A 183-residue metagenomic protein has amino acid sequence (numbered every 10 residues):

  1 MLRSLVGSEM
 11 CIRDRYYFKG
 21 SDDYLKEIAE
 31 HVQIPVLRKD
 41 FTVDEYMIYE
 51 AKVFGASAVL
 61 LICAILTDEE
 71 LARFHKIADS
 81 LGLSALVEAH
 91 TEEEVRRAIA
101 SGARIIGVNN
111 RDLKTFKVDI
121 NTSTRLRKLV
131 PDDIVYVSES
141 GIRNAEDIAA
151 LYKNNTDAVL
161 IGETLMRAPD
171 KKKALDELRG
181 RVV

Functional and structural regions predicted by a protein language model:
M1-G7, C11-I12: Single conserved hydrophobic/aromatic residue that forms the stacking wall/gate of nucleotide- or nucleobase-binding
S8-E9, V36-K39, V59-L61, A85-V87 (+3 more regions): Hydrophobic faces of well-ordered beta-strands that scaffold small-molecule active sites in alpha/beta enzyme cores
S21-Q33, E45, L66-K76, H90-E92 (+3 more regions): Short loop-to-alpha-helix "cap/lid" segments that border enzyme active sites across diverse enzyme classes
H31-I34, V53-V59, D79-L83, A100-G107 (+2 more regions): Glycine-enriched alpha-helix->loop->beta-strand junction motifs that scaffold or abut catalytic
V43-F54, E92-S101, S138, I142-I161: Catalytic cores of alpha/beta
E50-E70, G107-F116, T156-A174: Glycine-rich phosphate-binding active-site loops on the catalytic face of alpha/beta enzymes
R125-L129, Y152, R167-V183: C-terminal helical cap(s) of enzyme catalytic domains, especially alpha/beta-barrels
